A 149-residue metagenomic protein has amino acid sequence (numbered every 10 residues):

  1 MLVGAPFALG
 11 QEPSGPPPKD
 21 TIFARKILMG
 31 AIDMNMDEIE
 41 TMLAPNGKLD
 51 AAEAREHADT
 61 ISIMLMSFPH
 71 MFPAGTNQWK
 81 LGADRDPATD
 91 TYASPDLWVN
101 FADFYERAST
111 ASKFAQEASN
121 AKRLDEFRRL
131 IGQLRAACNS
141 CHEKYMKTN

Functional and structural regions predicted by a protein language model:
V3-A5: N-terminal signal peptide c-region/cleavage motif recognized by signal peptidases
A8-G10: Boundary at the C-terminal end of the N-terminal hydrophobic targeting segment
E12-G15, K19-N149: Sequence context surrounding c-type heme c attachment/ligation sites in exported
